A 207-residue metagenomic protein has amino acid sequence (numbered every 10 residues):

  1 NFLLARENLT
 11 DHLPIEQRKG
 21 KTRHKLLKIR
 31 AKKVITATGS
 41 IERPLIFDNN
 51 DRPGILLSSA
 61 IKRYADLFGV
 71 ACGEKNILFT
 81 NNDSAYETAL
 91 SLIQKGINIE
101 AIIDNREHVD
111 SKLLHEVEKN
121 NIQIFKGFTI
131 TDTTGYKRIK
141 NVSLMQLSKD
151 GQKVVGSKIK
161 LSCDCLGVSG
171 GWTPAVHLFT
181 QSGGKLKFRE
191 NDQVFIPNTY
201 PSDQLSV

Functional and structural regions predicted by a protein language model:
N1-V207: Residues forming the flavin
